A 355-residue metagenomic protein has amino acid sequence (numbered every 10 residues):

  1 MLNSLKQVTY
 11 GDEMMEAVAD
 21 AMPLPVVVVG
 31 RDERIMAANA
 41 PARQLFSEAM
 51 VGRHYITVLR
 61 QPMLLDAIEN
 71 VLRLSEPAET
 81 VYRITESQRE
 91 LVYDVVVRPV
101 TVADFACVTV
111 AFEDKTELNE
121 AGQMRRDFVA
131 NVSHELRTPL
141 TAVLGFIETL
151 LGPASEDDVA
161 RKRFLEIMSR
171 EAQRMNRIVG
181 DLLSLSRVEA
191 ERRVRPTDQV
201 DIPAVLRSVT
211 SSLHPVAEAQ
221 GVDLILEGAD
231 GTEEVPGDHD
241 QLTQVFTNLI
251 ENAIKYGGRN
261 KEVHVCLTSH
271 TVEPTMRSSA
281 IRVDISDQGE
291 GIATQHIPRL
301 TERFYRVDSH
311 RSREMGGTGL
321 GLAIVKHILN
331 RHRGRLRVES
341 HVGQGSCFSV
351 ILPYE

Functional and structural regions predicted by a protein language model:
L2-A42: Sensory modules in modular signal-transduction proteins
H54-E117: PAS-family sensory/regulatory modules and their coupling/dimerization elements
R170-M175: Short alpha-helical segment of the dimerization/phosphotransfer core of two-component systems
A190-R195, E234-G237: Conserved micro-motifs of the catalytic ATP-binding
D198-Q199, E218, D223-E233, H270: Conserved catalytic submotifs in the C-terminal HATPase_c
I202, G291-R299: Short helix N-cap motif at coil->helix boundaries in the Bergerat
